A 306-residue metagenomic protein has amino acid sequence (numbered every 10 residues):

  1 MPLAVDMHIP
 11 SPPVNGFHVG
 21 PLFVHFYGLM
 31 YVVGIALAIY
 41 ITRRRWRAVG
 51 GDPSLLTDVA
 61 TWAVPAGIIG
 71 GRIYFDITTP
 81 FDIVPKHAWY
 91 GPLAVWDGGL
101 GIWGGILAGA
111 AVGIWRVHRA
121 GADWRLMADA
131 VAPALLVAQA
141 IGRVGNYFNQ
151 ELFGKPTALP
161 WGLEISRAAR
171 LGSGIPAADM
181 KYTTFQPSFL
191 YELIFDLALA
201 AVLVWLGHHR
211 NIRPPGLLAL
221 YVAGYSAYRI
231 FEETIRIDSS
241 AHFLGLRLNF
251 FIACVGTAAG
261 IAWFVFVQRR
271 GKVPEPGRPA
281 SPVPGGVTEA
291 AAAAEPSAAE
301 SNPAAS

Functional and structural regions predicted by a protein language model:
M1-S306: A feature for loop-to-transmembrane-helix boundaries and adjacent hydrophobic helices in multi-pass integral membrane
